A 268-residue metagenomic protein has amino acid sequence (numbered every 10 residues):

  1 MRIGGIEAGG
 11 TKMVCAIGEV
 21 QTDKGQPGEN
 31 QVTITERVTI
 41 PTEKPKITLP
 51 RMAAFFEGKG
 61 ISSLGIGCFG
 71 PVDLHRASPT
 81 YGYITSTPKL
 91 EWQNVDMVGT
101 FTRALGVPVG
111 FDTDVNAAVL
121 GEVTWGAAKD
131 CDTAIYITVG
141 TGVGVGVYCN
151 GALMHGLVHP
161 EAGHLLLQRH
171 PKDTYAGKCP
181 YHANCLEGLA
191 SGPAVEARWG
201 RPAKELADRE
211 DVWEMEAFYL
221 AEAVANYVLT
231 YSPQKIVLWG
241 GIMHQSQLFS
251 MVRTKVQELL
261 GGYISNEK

Functional and structural regions predicted by a protein language model:
M1-L64, V72-T80, G99-V107, T124-T133 (+3 more regions): ATP-binding/phosphotransfer module of carbohydrate and carboxylate kinases, centering on a glycine-rich
E7, D114, G140: Active-site glycine-centered loops adjacent to acidic/histidine catalytic or metal-binding residues that shape
S78-W92: A charged helix-plus-loop insertion that forms the helical arch/lid used to bind and gate nucleic-acid substrates
V109-T113: General beta-strand structural signal in soluble alpha/beta enzymes
I135-I137: Acidic, His- and aromatic-enriched active-site or binding-groove loops in soluble protein domains that engage sugars
V143-V145: Active-site histidine-anchored catalytic micro-motif
M154-H170: A conserved active-site-flanking secondary-structure segment within enzyme catalytic domains
